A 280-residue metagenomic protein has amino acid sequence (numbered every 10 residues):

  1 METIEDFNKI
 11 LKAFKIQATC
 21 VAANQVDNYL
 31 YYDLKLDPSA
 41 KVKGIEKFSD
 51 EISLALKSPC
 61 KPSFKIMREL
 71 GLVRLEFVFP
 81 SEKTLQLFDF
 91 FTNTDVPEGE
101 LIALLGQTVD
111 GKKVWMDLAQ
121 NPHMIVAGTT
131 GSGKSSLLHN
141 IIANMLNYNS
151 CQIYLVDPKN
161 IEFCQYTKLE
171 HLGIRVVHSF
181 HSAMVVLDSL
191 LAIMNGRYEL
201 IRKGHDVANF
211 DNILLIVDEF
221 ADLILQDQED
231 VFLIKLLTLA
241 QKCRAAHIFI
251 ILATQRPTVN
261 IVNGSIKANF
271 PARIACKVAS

Functional and structural regions predicted by a protein language model:
D6-K47, E51-A55, K65-E76, T84 (+1 more regions): P-loop NTPase catalytic phosphate-binding loop
S58-C60: Flexible helix-coil linker/hinge segments at domain or subdomain boundaries
P80: C-terminal polymerase-core module
